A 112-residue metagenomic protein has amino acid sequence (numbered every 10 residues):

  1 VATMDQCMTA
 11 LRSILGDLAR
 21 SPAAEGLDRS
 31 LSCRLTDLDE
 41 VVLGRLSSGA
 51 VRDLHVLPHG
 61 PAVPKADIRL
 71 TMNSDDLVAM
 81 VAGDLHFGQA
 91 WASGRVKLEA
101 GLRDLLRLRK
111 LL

Functional and structural regions predicted by a protein language model:
V1-L112: Feature captures hydrophobic
